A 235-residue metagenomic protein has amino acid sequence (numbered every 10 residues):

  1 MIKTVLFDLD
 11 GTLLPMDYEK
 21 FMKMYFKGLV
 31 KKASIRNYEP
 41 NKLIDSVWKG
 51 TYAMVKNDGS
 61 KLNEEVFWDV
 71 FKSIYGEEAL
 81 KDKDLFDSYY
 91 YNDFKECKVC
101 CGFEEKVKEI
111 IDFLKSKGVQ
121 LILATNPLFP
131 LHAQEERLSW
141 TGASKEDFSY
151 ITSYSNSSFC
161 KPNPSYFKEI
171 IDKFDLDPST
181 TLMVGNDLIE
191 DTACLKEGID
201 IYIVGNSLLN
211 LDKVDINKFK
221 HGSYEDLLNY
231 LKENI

Functional and structural regions predicted by a protein language model:
M1-S46: Active-site neighborhood of HAD-like aspartate-dependent phosphohydrolases
M1-V5, K108, D112-F113, L128-F129 (+1 more regions): Asp-based, Mg2+/Mn2+-dependent phosphohydrolase catalytic module
L13-D17, C97-K98, F159-C160: A generic structural signal for short coil/turn motifs at secondary-structure boundaries
L13-P15, A53-M54, T125-F129, N156-S157: Short histidine/acidic/glycine/proline-rich micro-motifs that form metal- and phosphate-coordinating active-site loops
K20-K27, S60-V70, L128-F129: Short acidic alpha-helix initiation/capping motifs at coil-to-helix transition points, especially at protein N-termini
I35-Y38, E77, A143, L176: Helix N-cap/coil-helix junction residues
D45-Y91: A metal-dependent, Asp-based hydrolase signature
L62-E65, K83-D84, Y91-L123: Short, acidic loop-to-helix structural element flanking the phosphoryl-transfer center in phosphate-processing enzymes
